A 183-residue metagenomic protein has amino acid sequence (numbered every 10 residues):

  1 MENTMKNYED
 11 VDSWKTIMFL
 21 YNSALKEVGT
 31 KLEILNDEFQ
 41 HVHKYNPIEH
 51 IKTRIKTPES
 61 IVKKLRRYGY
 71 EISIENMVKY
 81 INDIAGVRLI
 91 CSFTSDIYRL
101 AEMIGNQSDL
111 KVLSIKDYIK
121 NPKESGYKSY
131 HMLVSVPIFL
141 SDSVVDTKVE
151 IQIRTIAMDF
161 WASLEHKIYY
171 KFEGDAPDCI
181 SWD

Functional and structural regions predicted by a protein language model:
M1-L25, G29-E38, E150-D183: An acidic, glycine-/histidine-flanked metal-binding catalytic module
M5-D12, H41-K44, M77-G86: A short, surface-exposed helix-loop junction/capping segment
M18, V42-I51, D175: Basic, low-complexity intrinsically disordered segments
M18-Y21, I51, Y80, I90: Conserved phosphate/pyrophosphate-binding and hydrolysis machinery centered on Walker-type P-loop NTPases, extending
K26, T30, E59, K63 (+2 more regions): Solvent-exposed alpha-helical segments within well-ordered globular domains of core cellular machineries
E38-F39, Y70, S108-L113: Short secondary-structure junctions
N46-A85: A glycine-rich, hydrophobic loop/mini-helix early in the fold
V78, C91-D183: Long beta-strand-rich cores associated with HINT superfamily self-processing modules
